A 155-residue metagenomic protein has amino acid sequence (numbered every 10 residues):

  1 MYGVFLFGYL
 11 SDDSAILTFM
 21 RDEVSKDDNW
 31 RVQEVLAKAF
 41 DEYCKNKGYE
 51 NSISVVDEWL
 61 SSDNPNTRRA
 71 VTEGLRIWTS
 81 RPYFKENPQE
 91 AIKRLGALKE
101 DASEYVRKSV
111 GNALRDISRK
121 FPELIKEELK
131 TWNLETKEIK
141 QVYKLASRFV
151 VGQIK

Functional and structural regions predicted by a protein language model:
M1-K155: Alpha-helical scaffold domains
